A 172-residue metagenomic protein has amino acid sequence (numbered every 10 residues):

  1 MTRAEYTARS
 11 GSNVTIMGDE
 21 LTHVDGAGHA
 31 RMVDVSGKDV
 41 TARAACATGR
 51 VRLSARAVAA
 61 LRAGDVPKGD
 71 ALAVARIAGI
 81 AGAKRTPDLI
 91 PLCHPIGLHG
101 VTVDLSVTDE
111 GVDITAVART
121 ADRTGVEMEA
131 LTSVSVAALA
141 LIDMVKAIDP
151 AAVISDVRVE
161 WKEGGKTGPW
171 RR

Functional and structural regions predicted by a protein language model:
R3-Y6, S12-L72, I77-H94, L98-R172: C-terminal binding/interaction regions
